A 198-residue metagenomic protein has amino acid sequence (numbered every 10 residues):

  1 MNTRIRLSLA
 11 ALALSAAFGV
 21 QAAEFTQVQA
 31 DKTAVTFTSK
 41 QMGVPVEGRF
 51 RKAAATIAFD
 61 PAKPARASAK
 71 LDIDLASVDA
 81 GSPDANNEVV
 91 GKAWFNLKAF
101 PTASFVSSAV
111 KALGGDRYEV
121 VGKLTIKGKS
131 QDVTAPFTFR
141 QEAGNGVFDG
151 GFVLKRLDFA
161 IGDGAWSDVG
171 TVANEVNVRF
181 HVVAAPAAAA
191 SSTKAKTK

Functional and structural regions predicted by a protein language model:
M1-L9: Bacterial N-terminal signal peptides that target proteins for export
S8-G19: Bacterial N-terminal signal peptides
Q21-K198: Low-complexity, acidic/polar, glycine-enriched regions of mature
